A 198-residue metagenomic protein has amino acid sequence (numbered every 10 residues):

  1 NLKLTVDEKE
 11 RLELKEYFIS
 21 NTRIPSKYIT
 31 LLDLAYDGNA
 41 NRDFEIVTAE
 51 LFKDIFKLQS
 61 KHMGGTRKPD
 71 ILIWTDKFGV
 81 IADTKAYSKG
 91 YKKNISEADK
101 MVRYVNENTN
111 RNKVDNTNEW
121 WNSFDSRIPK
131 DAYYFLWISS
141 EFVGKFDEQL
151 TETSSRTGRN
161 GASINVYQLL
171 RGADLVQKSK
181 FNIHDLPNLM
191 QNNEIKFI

Functional and structural regions predicted by a protein language model:
N1-K9: Nuclease-adjacent, charged terminal/linker segments that flank catalytic cores
R11-F197: Catalytic core segments in nucleotide and nucleic-acid processing enzymes
